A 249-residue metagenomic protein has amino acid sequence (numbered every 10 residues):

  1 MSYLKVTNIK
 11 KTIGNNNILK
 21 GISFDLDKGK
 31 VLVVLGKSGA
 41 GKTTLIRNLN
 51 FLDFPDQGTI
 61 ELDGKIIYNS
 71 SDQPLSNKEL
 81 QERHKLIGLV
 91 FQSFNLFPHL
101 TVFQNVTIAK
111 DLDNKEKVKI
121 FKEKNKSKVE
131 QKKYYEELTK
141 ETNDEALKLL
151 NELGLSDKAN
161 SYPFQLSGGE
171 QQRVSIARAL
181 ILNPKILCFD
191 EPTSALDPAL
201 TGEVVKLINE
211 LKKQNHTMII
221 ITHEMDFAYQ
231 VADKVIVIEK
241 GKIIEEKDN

Functional and structural regions predicted by a protein language model:
N50: Helix-to-loop junction immediately C-terminal to a conserved catalytic motif
Y162-L166, E170: Conserved ABC ATPase signature
I181-K185: A short, proline-enriched helix->beta-strand linker immediately N-terminal to the Walker B motif in ABC-type P-loop
L187-D190: Catalytic Walker B motif of ABC-type/P-loop ATPase nucleotide-binding domains
P198-L200: Helix N-cap at the start of a conserved alpha-helix in ABC-type nucleotide-binding domains
T222-H223: H-loop/switch region of ABC-family ATPase nucleotide-binding domains
A228-Q230: A short, surface-exposed alpha-helical micro-motif characterized by mixed small hydrophobic and charged/polar residues
